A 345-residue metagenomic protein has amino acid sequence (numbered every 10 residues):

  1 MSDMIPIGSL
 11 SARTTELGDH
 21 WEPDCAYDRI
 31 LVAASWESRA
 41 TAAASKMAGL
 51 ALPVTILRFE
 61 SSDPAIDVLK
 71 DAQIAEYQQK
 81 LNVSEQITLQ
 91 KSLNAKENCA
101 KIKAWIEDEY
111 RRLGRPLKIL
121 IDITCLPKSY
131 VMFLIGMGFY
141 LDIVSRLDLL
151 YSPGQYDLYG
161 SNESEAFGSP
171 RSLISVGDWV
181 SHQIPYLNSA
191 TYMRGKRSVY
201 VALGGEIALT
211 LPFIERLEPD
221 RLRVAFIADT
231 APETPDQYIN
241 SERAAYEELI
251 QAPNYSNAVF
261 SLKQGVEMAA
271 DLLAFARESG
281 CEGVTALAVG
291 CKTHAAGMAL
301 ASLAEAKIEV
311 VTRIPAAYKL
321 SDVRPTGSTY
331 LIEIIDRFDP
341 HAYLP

Functional and structural regions predicted by a protein language model:
M1-K118, L126-P345: Long, low-complexity, Lys/Arg-enriched
